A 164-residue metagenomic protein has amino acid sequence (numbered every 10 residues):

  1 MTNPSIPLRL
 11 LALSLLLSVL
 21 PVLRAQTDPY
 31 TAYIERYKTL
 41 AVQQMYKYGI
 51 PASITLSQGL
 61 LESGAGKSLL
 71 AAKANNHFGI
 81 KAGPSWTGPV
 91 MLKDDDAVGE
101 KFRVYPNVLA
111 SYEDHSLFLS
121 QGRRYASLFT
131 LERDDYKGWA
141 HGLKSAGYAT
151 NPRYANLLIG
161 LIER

Functional and structural regions predicted by a protein language model:
M1-L10: Positively charged n-region of N-terminal signal peptides that target proteins for export
T2, P21-R164: Catalytic cores of secreted/periplasmic lytic hydrolases that degrade extracellular macromolecules
L10-V19: Bacterial N-terminal signal peptides
